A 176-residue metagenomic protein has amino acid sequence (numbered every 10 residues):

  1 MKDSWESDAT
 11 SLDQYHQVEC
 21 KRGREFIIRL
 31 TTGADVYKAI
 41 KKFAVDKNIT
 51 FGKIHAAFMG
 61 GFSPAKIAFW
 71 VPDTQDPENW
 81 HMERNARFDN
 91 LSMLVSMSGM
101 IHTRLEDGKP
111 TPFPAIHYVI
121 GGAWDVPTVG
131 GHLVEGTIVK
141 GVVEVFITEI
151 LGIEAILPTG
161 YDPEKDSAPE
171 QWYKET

Functional and structural regions predicted by a protein language model:
M1-E25: N-terminal, Lys/Arg- and Ser/Thr-rich interaction peptides
K21-E25, F51, T111-F113, K140: A general secondary-structure signal for short beta-strands and their flanking turns/coil in non-transmembrane regions
G23-R29, K53-F58, H117-V119: Short glycine-rich or small-residue beta-strand-to-loop segments that form or flank ligand, phosphate, metal/Fe-S
T31-V95: Short, well-structured hydrophobic secondary-structure segments
T32, F58, I120-G122, I147-L151: Short, structured patches in soluble enzyme cores that scaffold and shape functional sites
P77, G99-R104, Y161-E170: A general structural signal for short secondary-structure boundary/capping elements
H81-F146: Long, charge-patterned amphipathic alpha-helical coiled-coil/hairpin "stalk" segments used as oligomerization
T128-T176: Flexible glycine-rich active-site/ligand-binding loops centered on an Asp-His dyad
